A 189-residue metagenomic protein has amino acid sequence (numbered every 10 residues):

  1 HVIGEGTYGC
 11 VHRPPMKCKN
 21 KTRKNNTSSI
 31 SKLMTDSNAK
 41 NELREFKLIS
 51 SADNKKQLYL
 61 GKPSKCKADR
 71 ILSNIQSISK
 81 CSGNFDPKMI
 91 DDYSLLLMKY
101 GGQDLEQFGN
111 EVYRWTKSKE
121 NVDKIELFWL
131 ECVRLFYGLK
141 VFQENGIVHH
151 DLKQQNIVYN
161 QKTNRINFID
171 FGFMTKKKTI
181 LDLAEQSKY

Functional and structural regions predicted by a protein language model:
H1-V2: Conserved N-terminal boundary motif of the eukaryotic protein kinase catalytic domain
T7-I75: ATP-binding glycine-rich loop module of kinase domains
K56-E126: Conserved structural core of kinase catalytic domains
L135-F142: Conserved hydrophobic alpha-helix
Q143-N160: Catalytic-loop of the protein kinase fold
R165-Y189: C-lobe/activation-segment region of protein kinase-like
